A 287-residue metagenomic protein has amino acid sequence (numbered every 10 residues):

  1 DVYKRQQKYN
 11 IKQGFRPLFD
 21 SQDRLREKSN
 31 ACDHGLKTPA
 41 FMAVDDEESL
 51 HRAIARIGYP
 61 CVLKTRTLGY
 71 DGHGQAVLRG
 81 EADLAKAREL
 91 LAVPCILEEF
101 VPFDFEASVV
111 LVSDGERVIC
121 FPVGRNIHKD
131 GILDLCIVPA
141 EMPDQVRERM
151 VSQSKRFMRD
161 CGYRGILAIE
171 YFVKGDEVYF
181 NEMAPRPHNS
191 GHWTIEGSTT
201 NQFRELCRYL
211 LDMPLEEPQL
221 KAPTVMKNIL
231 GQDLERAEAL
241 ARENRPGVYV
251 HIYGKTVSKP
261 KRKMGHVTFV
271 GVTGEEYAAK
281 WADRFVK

Functional and structural regions predicted by a protein language model:
V2-Y3: Short, small-residue-biased leader/transition segments that mark boundaries at the very start of proteins
Q7-P17, T38: Short hydrophobic/aromatic-enriched beta-strand-loop microsegments
D20-S108, V112-F157, A282-R284: Active-site nucleotide/adenylate-binding loops and adjacent lid/helix of ATP-dependent enzymes
L50, D83-K86, L234-A239, V272-K280: Short, conserved charged micro-motifs
L78-G80, S113, I229-Q232, V267-T273: Short beta-strand-to-loop capping motifs
L90-M142, E148-F180, A184-H192, R208-E217 (+2 more regions): Phosphate-binding core of ATP-grasp and ATP-grasp-like enzymes
Q219-L230: Short glycine-/aliphatic-rich beta-strand segments at the starts of folded cytosolic domains
I252-K287: Generic C-terminus detector
